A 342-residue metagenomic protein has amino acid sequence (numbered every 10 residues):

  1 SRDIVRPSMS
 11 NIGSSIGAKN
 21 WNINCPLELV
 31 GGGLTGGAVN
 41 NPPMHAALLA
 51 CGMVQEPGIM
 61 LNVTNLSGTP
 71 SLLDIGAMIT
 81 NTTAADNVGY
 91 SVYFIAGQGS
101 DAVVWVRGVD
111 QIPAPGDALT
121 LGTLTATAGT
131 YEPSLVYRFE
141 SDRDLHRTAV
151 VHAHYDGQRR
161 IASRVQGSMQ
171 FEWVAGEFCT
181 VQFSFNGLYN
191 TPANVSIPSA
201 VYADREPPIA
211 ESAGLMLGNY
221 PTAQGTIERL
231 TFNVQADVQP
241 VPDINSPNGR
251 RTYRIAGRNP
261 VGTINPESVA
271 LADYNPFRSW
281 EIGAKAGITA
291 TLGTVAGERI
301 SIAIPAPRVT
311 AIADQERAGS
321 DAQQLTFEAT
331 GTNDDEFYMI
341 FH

Functional and structural regions predicted by a protein language model:
S1-H342: Signature of extracytoplasmic/envelope-associated structural regions
